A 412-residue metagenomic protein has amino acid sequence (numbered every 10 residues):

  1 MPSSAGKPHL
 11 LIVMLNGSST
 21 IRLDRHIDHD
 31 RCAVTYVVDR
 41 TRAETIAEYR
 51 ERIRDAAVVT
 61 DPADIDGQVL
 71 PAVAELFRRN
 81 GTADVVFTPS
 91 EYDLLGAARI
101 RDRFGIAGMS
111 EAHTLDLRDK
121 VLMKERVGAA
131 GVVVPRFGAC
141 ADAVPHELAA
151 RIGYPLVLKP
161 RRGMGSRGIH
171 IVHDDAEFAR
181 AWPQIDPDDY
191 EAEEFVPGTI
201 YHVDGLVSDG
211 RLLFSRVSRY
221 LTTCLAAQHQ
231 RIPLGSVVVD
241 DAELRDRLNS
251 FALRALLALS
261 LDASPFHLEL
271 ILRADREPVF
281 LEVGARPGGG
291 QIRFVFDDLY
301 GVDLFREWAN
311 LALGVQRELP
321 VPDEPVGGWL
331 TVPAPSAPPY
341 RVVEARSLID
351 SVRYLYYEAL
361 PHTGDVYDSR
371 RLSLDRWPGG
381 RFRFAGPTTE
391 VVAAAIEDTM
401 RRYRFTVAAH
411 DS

Functional and structural regions predicted by a protein language model:
M1-H113, V332-A334, T363-V366, L374-W377 (+1 more regions): ATP-binding N-terminal substructure of ATP-dependent carboxylate-amine bond-forming enzymes
Y49-R50, P160-R162, Q228-H229, L372-W377: Short, flexible turn/loop "capping" segments at secondary-structure junctions
L117-P197, S208-R211, V238-S250, R254 (+1 more regions): Active-site nucleotide/adenylate-binding loops and adjacent lid/helix of ATP-dependent enzymes
A129, H146, A309-S412: Peripheral (often C-terminal) accessory segments that flank ATP-dependent C-N-forming ligase machineries
H170, E194, S236-V237, D297 (+1 more regions): Short, well-ordered beta-strand elements within core beta-sheets of diverse protein domains
E194-L261, P265, L272, F280 (+2 more regions): ATP-dependent carboxylate/phosphate-activation module, predominantly the ATP-grasp catalytic core and closely related
